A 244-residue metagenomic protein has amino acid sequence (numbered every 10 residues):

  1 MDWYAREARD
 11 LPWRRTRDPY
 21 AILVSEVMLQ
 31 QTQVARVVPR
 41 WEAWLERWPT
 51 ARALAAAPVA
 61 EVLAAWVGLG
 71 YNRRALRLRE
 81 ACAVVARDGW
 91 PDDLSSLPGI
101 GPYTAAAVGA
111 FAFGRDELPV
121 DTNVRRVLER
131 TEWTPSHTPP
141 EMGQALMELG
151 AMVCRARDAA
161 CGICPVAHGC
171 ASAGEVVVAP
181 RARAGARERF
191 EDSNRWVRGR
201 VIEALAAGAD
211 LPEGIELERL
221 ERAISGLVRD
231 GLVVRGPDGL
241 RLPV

Functional and structural regions predicted by a protein language model:
D2-R198, A204-E221, D230, G236-D238 (+1 more regions): Catalytic cores of DNA base-excision repair glycosylases
I224-S225: Short, hydrophobic-biased segments on the C-terminal half of alpha helices that form "recognition helices"
